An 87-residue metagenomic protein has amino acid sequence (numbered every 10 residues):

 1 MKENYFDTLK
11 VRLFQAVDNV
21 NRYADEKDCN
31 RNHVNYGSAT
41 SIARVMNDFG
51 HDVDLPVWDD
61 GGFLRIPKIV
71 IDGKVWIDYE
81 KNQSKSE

Functional and structural regions predicted by a protein language model:
M1-N4, K74-E87: Short intrinsically disordered terminal tails
K2-Y36: N-terminal acidic leader/helix
K10-L13, F63, I77, Q83: Compositionally biased, intrinsically disordered low-complexity regions
F14, D25-D28, I42, Y79 (+1 more regions): Extended rod-forming repeat segments used as scaffolds/tethers
Q15-D18, D54, S86: Intrinsic structural disorder/low-complexity segments
R22-G73: Acidic, low-complexity, intrinsically disordered interaction modules
